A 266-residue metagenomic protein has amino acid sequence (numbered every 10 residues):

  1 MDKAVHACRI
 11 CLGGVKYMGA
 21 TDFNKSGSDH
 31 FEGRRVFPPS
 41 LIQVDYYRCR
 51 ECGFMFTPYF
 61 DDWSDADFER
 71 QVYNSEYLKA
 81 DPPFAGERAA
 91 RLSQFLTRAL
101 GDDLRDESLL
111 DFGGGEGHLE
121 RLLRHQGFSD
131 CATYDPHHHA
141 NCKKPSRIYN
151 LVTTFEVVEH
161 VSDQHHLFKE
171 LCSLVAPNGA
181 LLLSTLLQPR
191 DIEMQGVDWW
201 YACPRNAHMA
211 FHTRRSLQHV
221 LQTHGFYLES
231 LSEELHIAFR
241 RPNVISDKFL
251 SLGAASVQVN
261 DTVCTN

Functional and structural regions predicted by a protein language model:
M1-L151, F155, H165-K169, L174 (+5 more regions): Conserved N-terminal segment of class I S-adenosyl-L-methionine
A140, P189-D191: Feature marks short, surface-exposed loop/turn motifs that line or immediately flank catalytic pockets and channel
E156-H160: A short His-aromatic
V161-S162, V175-P177: Helix-to-beta-strand junctions that scaffold the AdoMet/dcAdoMet cofactor pocket in Class I SAM-dependent enzymes
G179-L187: Conserved beta-strand signature within the Rossmann-like core of class I S-adenosyl-L-methionine
V197-H208: Accessory, usually C-terminal, subdomains that scaffold auxiliary metal cofactors
F211: Conserved acidic-Pro-Pro-aromatic motif
G225-E229: A short linear hydrophobic-aromatic micro-motif
